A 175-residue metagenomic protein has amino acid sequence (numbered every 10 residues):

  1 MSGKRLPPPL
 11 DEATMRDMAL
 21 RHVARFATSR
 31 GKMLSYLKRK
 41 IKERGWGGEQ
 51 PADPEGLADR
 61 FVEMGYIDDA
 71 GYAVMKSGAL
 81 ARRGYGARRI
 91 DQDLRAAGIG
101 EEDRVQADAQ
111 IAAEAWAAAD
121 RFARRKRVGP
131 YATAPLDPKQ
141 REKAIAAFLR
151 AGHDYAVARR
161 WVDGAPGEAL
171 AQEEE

Functional and structural regions predicted by a protein language model:
M1-E175: An alpha-helical, amphipathic repeat domain used for nucleic-acid recognition, typified by the mTERF helical solenoid
